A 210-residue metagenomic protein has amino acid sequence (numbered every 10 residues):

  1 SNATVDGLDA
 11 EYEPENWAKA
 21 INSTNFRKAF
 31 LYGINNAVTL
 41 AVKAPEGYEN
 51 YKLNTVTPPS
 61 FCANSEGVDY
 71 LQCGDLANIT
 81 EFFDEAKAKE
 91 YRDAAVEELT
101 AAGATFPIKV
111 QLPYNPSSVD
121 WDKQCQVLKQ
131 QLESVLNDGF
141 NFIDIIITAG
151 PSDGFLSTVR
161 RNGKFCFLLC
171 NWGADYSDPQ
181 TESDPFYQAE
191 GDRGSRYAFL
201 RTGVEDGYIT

Functional and structural regions predicted by a protein language model:
N2-V5: Long, position-biased, composition-driven segments near the start of the mature protein
G7-K28, Y32, N36, L40-A41 (+3 more regions): Extracytoplasmic/peripheral linker and loop segments enriched in polar/acidic and small residues with frequent Thr/Pro
W17-L136: Append "and occasionally in soluble cytosolic enzymes with long acidic Gly/Pro-rich linkers
K28, K109-Q111, D144, F165-L168: Beta-sheet entry/capping signal
A104, T158-R161: Short, conserved, surface-exposed binding loops centered on an aromatic residue
L112-P116, I147-P151, L169-A174: Active-site proximal loops enriched in glycine and acidic residues that flank catalytic Cys/His/Asp and coordinate
Q131, R160-C170: Alpha-to-beta junction loops
F167-S183: Ligand-binding clamshell of periplasmic/extracellular solute-binding protein-like
